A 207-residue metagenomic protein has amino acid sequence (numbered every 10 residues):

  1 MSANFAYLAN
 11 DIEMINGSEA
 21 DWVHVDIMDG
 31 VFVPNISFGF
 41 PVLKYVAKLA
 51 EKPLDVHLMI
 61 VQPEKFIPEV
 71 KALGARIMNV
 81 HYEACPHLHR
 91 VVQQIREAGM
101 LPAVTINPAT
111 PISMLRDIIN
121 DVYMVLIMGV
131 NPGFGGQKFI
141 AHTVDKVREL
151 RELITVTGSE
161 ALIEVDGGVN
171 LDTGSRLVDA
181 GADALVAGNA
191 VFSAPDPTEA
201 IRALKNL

Functional and structural regions predicted by a protein language model:
M1-N79, A84-H87, Q94-E97, P102 (+8 more regions): Conserved N-terminal beta1-alpha1 strand-loop-helix module at the mouth
H24, E164-V165: Generic enzyme active-site microenvironment
A75, G181-D183: Conserved acetyl-CoA-binding loop of GNAT-fold acetyltransferases
Y82-C85, N107-A109, V130-G133, N189-F192: Short, acidic/turn-prone active-site loops that include or flank metal/cofactor- and phosphate-binding residues
A109-P111, N170: Short acidic loop-to-helix transition motifs that present clustered carboxylates
V165-G168, V186-N189: Glycine-rich beta-strand-to-loop/alpha-helix junction loops that act as flexible
G168-A180: Acidic, divalent-metal-coordinating active-site segment for phosphoryl/phosphodiester hydrolysis, typified by short
